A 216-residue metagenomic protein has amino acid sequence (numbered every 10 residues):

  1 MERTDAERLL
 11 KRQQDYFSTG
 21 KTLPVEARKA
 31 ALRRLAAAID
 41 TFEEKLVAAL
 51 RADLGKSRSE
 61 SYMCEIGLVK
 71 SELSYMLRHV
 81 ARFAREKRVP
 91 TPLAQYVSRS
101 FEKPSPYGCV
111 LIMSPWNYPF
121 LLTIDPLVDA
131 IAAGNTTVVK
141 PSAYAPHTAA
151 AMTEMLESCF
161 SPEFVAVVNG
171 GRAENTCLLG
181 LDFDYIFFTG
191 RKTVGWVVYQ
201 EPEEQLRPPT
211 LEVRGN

Functional and structural regions predicted by a protein language model:
M1-F101: N-terminal Rossmann-like NAD(P)+-binding subdomain of aldehyde/semialdehyde dehydrogenases
T22, P104, L121-I124, P146 (+2 more regions): Glycine-rich phosphate-binding loop at the start of an alpha helix
A36-A38, A49, K70-E72, M76-L77 (+5 more regions): Alpha-helical structural signal in soluble globular domains
T41, K45, L68, Y118 (+4 more regions): Short alpha-helical
T91-E163, L206: Conserved small-residue-rich beta-alpha loop and adjacent elements that most often cradle the phosphate/pyrophosphate
C109, C159-N216: Conserved NAD(P)+-binding/catalytic subdomain of aldehyde/semialdehyde dehydrogenases
